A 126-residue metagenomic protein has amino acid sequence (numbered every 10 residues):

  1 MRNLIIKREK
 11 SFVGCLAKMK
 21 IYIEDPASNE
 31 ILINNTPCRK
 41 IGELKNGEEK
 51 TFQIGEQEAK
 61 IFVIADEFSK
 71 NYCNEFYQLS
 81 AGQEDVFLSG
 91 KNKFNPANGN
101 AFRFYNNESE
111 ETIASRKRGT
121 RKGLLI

Functional and structural regions predicted by a protein language model:
M1-I126: Short loop/turn and low-complexity linker motifs enriched in small/turn-promoting residues
